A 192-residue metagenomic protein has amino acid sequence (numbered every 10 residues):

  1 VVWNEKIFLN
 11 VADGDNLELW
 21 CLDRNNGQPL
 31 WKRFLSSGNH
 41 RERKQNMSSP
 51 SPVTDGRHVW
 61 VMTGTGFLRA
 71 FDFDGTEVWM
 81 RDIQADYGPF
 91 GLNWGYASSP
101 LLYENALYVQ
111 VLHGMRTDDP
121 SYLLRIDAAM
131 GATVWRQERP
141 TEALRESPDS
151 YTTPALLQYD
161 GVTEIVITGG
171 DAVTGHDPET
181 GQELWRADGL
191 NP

Functional and structural regions predicted by a protein language model:
V1-P192: Noncatalytic, solvent-exposed loop/strand surfaces of beta-propeller-type extracellular/periplasmic domains
